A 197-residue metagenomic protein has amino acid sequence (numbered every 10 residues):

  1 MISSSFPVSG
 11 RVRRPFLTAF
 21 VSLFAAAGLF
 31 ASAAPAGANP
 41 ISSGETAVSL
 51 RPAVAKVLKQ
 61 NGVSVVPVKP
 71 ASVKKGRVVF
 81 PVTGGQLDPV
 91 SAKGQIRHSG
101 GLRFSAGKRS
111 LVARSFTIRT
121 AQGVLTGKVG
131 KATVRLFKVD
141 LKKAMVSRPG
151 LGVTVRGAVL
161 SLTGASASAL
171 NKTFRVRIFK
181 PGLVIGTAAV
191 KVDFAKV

Functional and structural regions predicted by a protein language model:
M1-A38: Secretory targeting and sorting signals
F6, F24, S72, V90 (+6 more regions): Compositionally biased, low-complexity repeat tracts
V12, F30, T46, L102-R103 (+4 more regions): Compositionally biased, intrinsically disordered low-complexity regions
R13, A19, A25, V54 (+3 more regions): Terminal low-complexity, poorly structured segments
G37-K93, R156-V197: N-terminal segment immediately downstream of the Sec signal-peptide cleavage site in secreted/extracellular proteins
V68-V139: Predominantly extracellular/secreted and cell-surface proteins with exposed, flexible low-complexity segments
R114-F116, A144, A158, A188: Generic beta-strand hydrophobic packing signal
V134-A165: Extended amphipathic ligand-handling, pore-lining, and cofactor/metal-binding catalytic surfaces
